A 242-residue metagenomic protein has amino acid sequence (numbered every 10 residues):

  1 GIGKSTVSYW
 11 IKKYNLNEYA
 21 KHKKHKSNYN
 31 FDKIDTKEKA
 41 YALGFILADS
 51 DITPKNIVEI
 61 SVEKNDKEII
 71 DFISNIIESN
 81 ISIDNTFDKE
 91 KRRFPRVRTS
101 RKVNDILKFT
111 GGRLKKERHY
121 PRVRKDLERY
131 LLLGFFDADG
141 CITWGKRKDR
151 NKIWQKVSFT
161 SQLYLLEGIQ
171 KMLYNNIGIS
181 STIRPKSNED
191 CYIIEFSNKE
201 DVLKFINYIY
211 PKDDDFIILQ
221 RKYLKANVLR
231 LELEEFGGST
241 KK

Functional and structural regions predicted by a protein language model:
G1-K242: Internal intein/HINT superfamily modules and their associated LAGLIDADG
